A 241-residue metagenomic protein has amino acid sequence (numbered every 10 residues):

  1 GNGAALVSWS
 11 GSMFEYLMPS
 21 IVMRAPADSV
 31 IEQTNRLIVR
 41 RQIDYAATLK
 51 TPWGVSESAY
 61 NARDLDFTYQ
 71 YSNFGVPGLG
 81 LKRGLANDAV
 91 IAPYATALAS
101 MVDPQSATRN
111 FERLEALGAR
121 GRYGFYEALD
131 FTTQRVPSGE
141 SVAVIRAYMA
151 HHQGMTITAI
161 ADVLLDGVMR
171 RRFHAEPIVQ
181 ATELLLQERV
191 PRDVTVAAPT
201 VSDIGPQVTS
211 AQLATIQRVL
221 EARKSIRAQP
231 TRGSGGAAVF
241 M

Functional and structural regions predicted by a protein language model:
G1-R232, V239-M241: Ser/Thr/Asn(+Pro)-rich, low-complexity disordered segments
